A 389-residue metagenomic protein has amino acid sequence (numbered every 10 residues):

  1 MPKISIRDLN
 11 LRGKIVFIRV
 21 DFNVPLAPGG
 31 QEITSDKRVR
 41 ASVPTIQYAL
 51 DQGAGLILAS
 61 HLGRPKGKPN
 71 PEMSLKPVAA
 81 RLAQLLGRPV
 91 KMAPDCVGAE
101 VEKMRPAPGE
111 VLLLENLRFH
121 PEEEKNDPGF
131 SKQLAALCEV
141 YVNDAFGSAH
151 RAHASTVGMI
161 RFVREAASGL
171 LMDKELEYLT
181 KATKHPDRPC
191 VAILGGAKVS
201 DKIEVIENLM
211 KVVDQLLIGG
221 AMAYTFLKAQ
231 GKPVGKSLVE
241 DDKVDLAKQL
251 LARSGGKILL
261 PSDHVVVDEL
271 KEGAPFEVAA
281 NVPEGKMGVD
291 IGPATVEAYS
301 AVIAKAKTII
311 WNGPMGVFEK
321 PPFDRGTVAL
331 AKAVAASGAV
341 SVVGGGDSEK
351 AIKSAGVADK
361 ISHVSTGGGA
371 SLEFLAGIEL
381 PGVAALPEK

Functional and structural regions predicted by a protein language model:
M1-K389: Active-site loop-to-helix "anion-binding N-cap" substructures in soluble metabolic enzymes
